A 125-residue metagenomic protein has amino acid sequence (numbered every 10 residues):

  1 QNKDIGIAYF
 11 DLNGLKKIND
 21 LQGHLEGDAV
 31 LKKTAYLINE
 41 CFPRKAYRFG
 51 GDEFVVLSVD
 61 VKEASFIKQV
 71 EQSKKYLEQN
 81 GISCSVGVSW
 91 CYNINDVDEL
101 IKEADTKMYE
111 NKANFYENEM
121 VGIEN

Functional and structural regions predicted by a protein language model:
Q1-I7, N13-E40, Y47-G51, V55-V56 (+3 more regions): Conserved long alpha-helical elements within nucleotide-processing catalytic cores of c-di-GMP signaling and class III
N2-K3, G81-S83: Short loop/turn elements that form and flank the Walker-type P-loop nucleotide-binding site in RecA-like NTPase cores
L12-L15, E63, I94: Alpha-helix N-cap/helix-start and coil->helix boundary motif
D20, P43, L57-V61, C91-Y92: Residue-level recognition of strand-loop junctions within catalytic nucleotide-signaling folds
H24, I67-K74, S89-N125: Catalytic-core segments of nucleotide cyclases and related cyclic-nucleotide turnover enzymes
T34, F42, A46, E78-G81 (+2 more regions): Secondary-structure transition/hinge residues
A35-Y36, E63-I82, D105: Alpha-helical scaffold within the catalytic cores of cyclic-nucleotide enzymes
